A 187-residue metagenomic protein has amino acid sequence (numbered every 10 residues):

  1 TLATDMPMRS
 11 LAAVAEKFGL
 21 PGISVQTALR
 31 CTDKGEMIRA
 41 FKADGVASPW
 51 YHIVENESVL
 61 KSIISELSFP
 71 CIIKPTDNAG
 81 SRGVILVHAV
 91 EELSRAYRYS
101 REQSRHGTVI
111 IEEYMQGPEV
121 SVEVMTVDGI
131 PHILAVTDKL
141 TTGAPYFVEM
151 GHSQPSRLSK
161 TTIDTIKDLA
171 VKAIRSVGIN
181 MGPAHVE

Functional and structural regions predicted by a protein language model:
T1-E55, S62: Conserved N-proximal alpha/beta basic substrate-recognition cap immediately N-terminal to, or forming the N-lobe
S10, E92, T165, L169: Charged catalytic carboxylate motif
V14, I63, A96-Y99, L169 (+1 more regions): A ubiquitous structural signal for well-ordered alpha-helices
F18, D77-G80, V148-H152: Helix-loop-beta segment of a Rossmann-like dinucleotide-binding subdomain
V25-A28, S48-H52, R82-L86, S153-K160: Flexible, glycine/proline-enriched loop segments at strand-loop-helix junctions that form or flank small-ligand binding
R30-E36, G83, A144-Y146: Short, charged, surface-exposed secondary-structure boundary motifs
K42-V136: Rossmann-like NAD(P)H-binding beta-loop-alpha module
S100-T108, M115-S156, D164-V186: Phosphate-binding core of ATP-grasp and ATP-grasp-like enzymes
